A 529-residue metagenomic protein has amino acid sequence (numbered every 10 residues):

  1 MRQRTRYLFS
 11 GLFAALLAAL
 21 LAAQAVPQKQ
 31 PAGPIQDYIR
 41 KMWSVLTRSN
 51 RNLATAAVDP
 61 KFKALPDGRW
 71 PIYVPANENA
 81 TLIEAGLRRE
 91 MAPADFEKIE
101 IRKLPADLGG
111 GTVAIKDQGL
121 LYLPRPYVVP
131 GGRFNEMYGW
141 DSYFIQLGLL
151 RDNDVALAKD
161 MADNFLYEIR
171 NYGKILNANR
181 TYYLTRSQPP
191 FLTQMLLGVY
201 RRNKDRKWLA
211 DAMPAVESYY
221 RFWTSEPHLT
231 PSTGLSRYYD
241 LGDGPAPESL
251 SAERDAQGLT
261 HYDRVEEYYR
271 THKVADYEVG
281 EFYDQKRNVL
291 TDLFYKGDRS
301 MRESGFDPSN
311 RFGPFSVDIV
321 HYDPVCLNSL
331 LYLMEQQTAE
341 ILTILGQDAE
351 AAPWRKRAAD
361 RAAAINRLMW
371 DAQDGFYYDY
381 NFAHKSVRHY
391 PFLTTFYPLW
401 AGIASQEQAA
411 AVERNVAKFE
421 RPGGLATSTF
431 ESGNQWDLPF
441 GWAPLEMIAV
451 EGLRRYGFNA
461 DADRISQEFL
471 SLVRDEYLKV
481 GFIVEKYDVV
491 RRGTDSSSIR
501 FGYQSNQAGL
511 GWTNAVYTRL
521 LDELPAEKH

Functional and structural regions predicted by a protein language model:
R2-L12: Bacterial N-terminal signal peptides that target proteins for export
S10-L20: Bacterial N-terminal signal peptides
L20-Q28: Bacterial Sec-dependent signal peptides at the C-terminal "C-region" and cleavage site
P34-E136, D160-L166, Y172-N179, T233-D323 (+2 more regions): Extended glycan-interaction surfaces of carbohydrate-active proteins
Y138-E168, T394-S405, E446-N459: Alpha-helical support elements that line or immediately flank enzyme active sites and cofactor-binding pockets
D154-F165, D205-T224, L345-I365, E407-F419 (+1 more regions): Extended, well-ordered alpha-helical scaffold segments
I169-A212: Aromatic/His-enriched, Gly/Pro-containing loop or helix-boundary segments that lie immediately adjacent to catalytic
D318-Q347, L438-I448, G452-Y456, A460: Long, repeat-rich segments with strong aromatic
